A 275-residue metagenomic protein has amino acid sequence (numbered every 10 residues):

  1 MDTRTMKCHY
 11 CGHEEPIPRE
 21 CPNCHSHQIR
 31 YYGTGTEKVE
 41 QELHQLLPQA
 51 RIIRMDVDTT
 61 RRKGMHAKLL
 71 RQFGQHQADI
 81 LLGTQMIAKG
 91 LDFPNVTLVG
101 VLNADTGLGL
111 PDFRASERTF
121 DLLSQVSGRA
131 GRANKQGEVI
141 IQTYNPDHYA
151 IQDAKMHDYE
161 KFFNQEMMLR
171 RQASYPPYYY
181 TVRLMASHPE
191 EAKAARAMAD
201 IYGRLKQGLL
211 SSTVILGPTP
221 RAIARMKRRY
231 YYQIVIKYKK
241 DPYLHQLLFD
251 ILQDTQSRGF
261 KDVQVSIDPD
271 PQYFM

Functional and structural regions predicted by a protein language model:
M1-A195, Q207, S211, R221-A224 (+4 more regions): Inter-lobe coupling/hinge segments of SF2-like helicase ATPases
A197-G203, H245-D254: Short amphipathic alpha-helices in soluble, non-transmembrane regions that often serve as interface/regulatory elements
L209-R221, K261-P269: Short beta-strand elements
R229: Juxtacatalytic substrate-recognition/specificity segment
P269-M275: Short, charged, intrinsically disordered terminal tails
